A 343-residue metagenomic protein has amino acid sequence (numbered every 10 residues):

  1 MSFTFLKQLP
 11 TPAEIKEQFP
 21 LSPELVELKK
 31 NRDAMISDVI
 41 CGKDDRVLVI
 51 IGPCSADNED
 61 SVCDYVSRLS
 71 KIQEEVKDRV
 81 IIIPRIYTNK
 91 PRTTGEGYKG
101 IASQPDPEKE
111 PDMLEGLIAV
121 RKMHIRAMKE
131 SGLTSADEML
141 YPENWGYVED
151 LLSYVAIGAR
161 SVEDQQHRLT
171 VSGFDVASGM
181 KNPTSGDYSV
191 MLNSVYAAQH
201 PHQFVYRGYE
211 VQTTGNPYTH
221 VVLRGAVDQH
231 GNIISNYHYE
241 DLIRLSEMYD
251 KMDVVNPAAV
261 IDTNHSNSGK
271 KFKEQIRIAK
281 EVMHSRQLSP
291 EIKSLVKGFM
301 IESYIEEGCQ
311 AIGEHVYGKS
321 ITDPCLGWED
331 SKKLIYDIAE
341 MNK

Functional and structural regions predicted by a protein language model:
M1-I40: N- or domain-start disorder-to-order transition segments that initiate the globular core
S37-D45, K251-N256: Glycine-rich phosphate/diphosphate-binding loops that line cofactor/substrate pockets in enzymes
L48-S61, D323: Conserved phosphate/anionic-ligand binding catalytic regions in large, soluble enzymes, centered on
G52, I261, G327: Conserved, mostly hydrophobic/aromatic
C54-D57, N256, N264-K270: Short acidic, Gly/Ser-rich segments with clustered Asp/Glu that frequently serve as metal-coordination loops in enzyme
V66, R79-R244, H265-K270, E274-E281 (+3 more regions): Active-site-facing alpha/beta catalytic cores
Y304-N342: Internal helix-turn-beta structural module
